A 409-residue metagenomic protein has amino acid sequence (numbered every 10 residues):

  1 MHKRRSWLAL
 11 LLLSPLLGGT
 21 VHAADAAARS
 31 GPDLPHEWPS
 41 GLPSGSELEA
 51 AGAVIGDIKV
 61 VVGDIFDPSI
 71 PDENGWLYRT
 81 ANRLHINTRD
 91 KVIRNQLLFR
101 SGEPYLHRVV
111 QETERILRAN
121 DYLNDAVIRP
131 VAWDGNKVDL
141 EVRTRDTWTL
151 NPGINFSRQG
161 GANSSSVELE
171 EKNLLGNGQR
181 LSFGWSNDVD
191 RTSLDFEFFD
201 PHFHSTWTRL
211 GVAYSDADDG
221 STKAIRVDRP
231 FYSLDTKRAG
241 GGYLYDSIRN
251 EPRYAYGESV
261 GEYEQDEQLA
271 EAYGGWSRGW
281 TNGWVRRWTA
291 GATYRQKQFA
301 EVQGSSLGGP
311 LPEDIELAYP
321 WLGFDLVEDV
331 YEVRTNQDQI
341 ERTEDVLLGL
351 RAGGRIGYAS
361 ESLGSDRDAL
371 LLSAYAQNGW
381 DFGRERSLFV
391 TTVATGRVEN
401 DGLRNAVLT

Functional and structural regions predicted by a protein language model:
H2-R4, T20-L403: Immediate N-terminus of the mature polypeptide
A9-G18: Bacterial N-terminal signal peptides
N405-V407: Compositionally biased, intrinsically disordered linkers/stalks adjacent to structured regions
